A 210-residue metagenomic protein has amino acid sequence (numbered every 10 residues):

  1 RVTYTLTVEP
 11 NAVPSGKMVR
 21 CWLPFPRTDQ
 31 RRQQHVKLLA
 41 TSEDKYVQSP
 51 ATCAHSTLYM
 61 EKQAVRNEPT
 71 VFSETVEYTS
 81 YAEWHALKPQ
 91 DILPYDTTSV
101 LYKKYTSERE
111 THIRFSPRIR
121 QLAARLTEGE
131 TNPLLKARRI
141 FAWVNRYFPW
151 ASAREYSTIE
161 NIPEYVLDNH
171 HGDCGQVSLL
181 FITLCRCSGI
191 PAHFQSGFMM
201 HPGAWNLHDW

Functional and structural regions predicted by a protein language model:
R1-W84, P89: Intrinsically disordered, low-complexity N-terminal segments that are enriched in acidic
T7-N11, E128, M199-M200: Short beta-turn/strand-loop junction motif enriched in small, turn-promoting residues
R20, H35-K37, P89, I140 (+2 more regions): Composition- and surface-driven signal marking solvent-exposed, interaction-prone regions in large proteins
C21, C53, C174, C185-C187: Generic recognition of cysteine residues
P50-D168: Acidic low-complexity segments
P133-I140, H170-C185: Active-site nucleophilic cysteine motif
D168-G172, H201-P202: Alpha-helix capping and helix-loop boundary segments enriched in small/acidic/polar residues
Q176-W210: Hydrophobic/aromatic-rich core segments of domains that either
